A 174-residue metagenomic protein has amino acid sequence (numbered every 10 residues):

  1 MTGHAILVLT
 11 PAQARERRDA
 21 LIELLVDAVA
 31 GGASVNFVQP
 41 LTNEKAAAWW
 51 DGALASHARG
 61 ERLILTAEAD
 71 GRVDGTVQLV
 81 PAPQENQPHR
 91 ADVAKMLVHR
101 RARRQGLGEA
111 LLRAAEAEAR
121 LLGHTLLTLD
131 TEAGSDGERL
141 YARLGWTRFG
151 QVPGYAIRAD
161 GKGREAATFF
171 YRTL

Functional and structural regions predicted by a protein language model:
T2-R15, T147, R158-L174: Terminal substrate-recognition subdomain of acyl/acetyltransferases
V8-K95, H99, L112-A114, E118 (+1 more regions): Acetyl-CoA-dependent GNAT
G71, G106-G108, G123: Conserved G/P- and acidic residue-centered "switch" motifs that form tight phosphate/ATP-binding loops in soluble
N86, G134, A156: Positions that flank functional sites
H99-R101, Q105: Active-site acidic-Proline motif in GNAT/NAT acetyltransferases
L112, A119-E132: Conserved GNAT acetyl-CoA-binding A-motif
T128-D130, A142, T147-R164: Conserved catalytic-core motifs of GNAT/GCN5-like acyltransferases
G137: Helix-turn-helix
